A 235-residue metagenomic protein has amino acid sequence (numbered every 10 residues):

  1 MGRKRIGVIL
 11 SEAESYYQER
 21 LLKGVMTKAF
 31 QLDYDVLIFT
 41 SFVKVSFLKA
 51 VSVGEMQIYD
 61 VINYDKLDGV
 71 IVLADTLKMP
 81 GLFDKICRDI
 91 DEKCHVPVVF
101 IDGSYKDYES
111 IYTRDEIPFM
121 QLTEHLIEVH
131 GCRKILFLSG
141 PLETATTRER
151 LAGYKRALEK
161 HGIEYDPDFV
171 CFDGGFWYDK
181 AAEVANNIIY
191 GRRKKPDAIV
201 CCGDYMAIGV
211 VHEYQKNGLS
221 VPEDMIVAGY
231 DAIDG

Functional and structural regions predicted by a protein language model:
M1-F47, G54-G235: Bacterial carbohydrate/catabolite-sensing allosteric modules
